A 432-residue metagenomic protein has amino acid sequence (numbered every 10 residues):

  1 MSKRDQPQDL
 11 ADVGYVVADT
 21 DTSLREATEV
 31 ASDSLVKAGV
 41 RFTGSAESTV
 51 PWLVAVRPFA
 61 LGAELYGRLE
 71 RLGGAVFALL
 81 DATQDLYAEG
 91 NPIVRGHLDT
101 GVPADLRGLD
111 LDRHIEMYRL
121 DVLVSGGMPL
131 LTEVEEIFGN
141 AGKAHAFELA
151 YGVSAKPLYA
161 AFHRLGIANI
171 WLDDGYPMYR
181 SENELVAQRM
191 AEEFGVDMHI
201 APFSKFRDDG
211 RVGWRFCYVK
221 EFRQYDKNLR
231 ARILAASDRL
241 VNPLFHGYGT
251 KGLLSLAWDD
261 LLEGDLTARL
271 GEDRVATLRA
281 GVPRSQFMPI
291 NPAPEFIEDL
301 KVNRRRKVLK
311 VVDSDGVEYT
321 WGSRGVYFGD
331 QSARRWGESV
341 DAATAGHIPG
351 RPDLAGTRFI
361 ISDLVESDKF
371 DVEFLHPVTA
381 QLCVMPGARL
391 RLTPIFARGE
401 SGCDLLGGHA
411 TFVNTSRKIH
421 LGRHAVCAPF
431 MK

Functional and structural regions predicted by a protein language model:
M1-K432: Preference for protein termini
